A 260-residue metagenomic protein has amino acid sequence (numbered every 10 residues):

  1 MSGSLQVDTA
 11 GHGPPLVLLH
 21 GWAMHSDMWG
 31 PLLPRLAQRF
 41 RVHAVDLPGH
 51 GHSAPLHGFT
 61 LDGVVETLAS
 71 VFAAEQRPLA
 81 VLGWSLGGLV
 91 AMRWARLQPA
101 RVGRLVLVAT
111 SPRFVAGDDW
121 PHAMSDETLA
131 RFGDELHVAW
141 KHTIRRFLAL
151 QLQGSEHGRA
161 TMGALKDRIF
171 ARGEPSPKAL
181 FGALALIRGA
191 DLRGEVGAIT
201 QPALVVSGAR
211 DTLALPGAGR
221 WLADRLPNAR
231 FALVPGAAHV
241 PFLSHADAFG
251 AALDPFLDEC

Functional and structural regions predicted by a protein language model:
L5-H57, Q76: Conserved HGGG/HGGXW glycine-rich cap/lid loop of the alpha/beta-hydrolase fold
G63-L79: Conserved acidic catalytic loop of the alpha/beta-hydrolase fold
G83-G87, A91: Gly/Ala-rich beta-loop-alpha elbow adjacent to hydrolase catalytic centers
R96-L97, V102-L136: Flexible "cap/lid" loop of the alpha/beta hydrolase fold
H137-A190, G194-E195: Conserved alpha/beta-hydrolase catalytic His-Asp/Glu region
I199, V205-S207: Short beta-strand/loop motif that positions the catalytic acidic residue of the alpha/beta-hydrolase fold
R210-A214: Acidic catalytic loop of the alpha/beta-hydrolase fold
A237-G250: Catalytic histidine-centered segment of alpha/beta-hydrolase-like enzymes
